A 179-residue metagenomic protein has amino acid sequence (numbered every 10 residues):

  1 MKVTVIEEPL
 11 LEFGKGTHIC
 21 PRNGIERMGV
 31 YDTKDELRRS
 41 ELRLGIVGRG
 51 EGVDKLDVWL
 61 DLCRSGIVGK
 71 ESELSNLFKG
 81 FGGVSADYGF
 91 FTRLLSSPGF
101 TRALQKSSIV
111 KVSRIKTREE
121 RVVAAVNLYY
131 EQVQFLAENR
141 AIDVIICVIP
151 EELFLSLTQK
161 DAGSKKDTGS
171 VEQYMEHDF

Functional and structural regions predicted by a protein language model:
M1-F179: Long, low-complexity, intrinsically disordered terminal regions
